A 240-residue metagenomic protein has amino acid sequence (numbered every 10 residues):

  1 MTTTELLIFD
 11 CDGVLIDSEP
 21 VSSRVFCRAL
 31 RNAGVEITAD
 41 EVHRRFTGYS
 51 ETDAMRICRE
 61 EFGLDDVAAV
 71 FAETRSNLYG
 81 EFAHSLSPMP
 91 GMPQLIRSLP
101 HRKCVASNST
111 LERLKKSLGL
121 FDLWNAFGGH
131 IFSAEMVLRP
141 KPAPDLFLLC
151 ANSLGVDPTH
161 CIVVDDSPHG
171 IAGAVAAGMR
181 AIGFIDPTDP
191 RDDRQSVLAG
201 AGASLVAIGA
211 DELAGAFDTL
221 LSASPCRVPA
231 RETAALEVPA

Functional and structural regions predicted by a protein language model:
M1-E5, R97, T110-A240: Asp-based, Mg2+/Mn2+-dependent phosphohydrolase catalytic module
M1-H43, E61: Active-site neighborhood of HAD-like aspartate-dependent phosphohydrolases
T2-T3, G80-V105, L111-K115: Short, acidic loop-to-helix structural element flanking the phosphoryl-transfer center in phosphate-processing enzymes
L15, K103-A106, V163-V164: Conserved SAM-binding loop
V21, F46, S50, S87-G91 (+4 more regions): Short beta->alpha linker loops
S22, F26, L30, E51 (+3 more regions): Hydrophobic alpha-helical core bundles mediating ligand binding, dimerization, or RNAP-core interactions
A29-L30, S50-D65, S117, A151 (+1 more regions): Helix-loop "lid/cap" segments that line or gate small-molecule binding pockets
E36, R56-Q94: Metal-dependent phosphoesterase signature
